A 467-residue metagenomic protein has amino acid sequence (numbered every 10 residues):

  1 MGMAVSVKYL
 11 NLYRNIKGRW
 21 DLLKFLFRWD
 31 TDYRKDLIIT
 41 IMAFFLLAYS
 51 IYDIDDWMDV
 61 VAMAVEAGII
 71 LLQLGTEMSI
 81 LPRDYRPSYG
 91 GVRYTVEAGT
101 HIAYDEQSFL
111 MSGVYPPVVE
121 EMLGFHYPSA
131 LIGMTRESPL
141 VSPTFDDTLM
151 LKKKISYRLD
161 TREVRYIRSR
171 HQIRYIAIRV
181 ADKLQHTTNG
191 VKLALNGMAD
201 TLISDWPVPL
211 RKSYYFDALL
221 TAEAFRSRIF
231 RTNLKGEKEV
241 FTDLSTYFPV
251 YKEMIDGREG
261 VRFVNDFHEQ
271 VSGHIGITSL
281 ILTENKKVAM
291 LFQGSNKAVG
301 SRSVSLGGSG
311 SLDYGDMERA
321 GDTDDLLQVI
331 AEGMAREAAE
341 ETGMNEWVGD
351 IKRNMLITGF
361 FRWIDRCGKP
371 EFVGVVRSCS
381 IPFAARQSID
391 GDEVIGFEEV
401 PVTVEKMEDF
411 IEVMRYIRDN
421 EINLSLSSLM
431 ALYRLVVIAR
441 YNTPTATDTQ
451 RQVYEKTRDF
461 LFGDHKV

Functional and structural regions predicted by a protein language model:
G2-G18: Short, charged cytosolic
Y13, K17, K24-D36, S50-D53 (+6 more regions): Alpha-helical and coiled-coil interaction segments, frequently adjacent to or embedded within charge-biased
D36-F44: Alpha-helical transmembrane segments
F44-W57: Juxtamembrane "helix exit" motif at the C-terminal ends of alpha-helical transmembrane segments in multi-pass membrane
S279, K286-A339, M344-W347: Conserved Nudix-box catalytic region and its N-terminal flanking loop in Nudix hydrolases and closely related
E346-L356: A short coil-to-beta-strand element that immediately follows conserved catalytic motifs
F361-S388: Active-site-adjacent beta-strand/loop module that shapes the phosphate/pyrophosphate-binding cleft
R386-S427: NUDIX/MutT-family hydrolases
